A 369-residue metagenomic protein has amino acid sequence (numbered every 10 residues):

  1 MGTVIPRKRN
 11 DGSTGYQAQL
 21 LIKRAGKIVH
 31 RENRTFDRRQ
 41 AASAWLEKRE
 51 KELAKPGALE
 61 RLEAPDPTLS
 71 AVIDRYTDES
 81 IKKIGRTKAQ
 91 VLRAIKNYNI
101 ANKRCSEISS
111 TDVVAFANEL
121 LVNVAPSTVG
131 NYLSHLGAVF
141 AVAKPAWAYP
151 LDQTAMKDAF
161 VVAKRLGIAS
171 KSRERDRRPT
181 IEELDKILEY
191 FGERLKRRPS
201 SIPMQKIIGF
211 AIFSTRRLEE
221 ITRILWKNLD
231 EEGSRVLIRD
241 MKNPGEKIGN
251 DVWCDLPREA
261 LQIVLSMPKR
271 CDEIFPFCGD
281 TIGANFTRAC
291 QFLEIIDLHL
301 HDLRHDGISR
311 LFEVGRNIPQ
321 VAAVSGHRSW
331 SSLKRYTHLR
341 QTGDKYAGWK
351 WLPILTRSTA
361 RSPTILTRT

Functional and structural regions predicted by a protein language model:
N10, Q17, K157-R165, E183 (+3 more regions): Conserved tyrosine-mediated DNA breakage-rejoining catalytic core shared by Y-recombinases
E32, S106-E107, K164-Y190, P244-R258 (+1 more regions): DNA breakage-rejoining catalytic core of tyrosine-based enzymes
R38, R178, D240-G245, L261 (+2 more regions): Catalytic-site neighborhood detector that most strongly recognizes the C-terminal catalytic loop/helix of tyrosine
K51-K55, S70-P126, V139-P145: Basic/aromatic-enriched alpha-helical hairpins
P126, G130-S134, P145, L151-T154 (+3 more regions): Basic, Lys/Arg- and aromatic-enriched nucleic-acid-binding interface segment
E182-L184, D255-I296: Active-site/catalytic core of tyrosine-dependent DNA strand-transfer enzymes
N228-R235, R316-T337, P363-T364: Short, polar N-cap/turn motifs at the start of nucleic acid-interacting alpha helices
G233, P244, R258, K350-T369: C-terminal secondary-structure termini that scaffold catalytic or DNA-interacting sites
